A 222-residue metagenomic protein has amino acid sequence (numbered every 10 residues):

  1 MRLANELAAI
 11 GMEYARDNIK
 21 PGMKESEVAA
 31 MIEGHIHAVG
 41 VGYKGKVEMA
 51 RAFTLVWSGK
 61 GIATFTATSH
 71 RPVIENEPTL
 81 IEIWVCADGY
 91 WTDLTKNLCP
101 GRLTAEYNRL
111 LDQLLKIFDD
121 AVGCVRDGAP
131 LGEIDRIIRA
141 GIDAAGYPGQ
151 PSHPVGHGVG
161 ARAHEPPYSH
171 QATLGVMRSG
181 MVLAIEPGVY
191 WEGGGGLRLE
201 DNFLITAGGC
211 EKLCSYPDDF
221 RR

Functional and structural regions predicted by a protein language model:
M1-R222: Active-site neighborhoods and metal-handling regions in enzymes and metal-associated proteins
